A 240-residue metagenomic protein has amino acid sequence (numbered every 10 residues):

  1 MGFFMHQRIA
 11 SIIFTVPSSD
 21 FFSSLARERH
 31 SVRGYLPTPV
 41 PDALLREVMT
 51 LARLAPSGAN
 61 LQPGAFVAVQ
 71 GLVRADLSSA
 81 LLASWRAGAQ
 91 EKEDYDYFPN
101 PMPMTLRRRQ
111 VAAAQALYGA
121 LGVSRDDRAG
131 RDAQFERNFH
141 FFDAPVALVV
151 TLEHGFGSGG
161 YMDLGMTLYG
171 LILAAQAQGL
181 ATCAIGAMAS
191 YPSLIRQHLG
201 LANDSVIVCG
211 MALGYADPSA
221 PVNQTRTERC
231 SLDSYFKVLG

Functional and structural regions predicted by a protein language model:
G2-G240: Acidic, surface-exposed loops and disordered segments
